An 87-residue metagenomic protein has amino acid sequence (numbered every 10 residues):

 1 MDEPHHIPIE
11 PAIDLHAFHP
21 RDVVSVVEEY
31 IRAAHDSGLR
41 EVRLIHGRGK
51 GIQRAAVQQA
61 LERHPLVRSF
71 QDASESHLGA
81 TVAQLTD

Functional and structural regions predicted by a protein language model:
M1-D87: Long, charged, low-complexity intrinsically disordered regions
